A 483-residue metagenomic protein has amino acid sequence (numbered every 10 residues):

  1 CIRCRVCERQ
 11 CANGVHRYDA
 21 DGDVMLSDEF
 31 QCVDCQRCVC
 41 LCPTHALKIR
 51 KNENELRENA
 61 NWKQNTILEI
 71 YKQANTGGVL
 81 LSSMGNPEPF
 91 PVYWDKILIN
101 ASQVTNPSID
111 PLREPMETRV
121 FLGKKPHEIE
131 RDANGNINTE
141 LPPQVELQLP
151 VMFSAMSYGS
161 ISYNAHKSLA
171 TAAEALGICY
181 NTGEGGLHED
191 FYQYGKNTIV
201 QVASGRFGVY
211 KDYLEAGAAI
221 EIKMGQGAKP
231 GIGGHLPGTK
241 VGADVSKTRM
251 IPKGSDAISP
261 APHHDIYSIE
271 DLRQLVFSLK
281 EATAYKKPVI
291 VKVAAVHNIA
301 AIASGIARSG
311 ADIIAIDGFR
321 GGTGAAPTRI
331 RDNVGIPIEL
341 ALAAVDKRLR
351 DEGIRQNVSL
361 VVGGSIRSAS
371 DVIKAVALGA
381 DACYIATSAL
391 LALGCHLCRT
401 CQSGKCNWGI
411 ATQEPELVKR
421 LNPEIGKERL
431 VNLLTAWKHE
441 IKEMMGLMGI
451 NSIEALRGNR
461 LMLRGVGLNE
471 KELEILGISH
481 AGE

Functional and structural regions predicted by a protein language model:
R3, E8-R9, N13, Y18-D23 (+3 more regions): Glycine-rich phosphate/ribose-binding loops and adjacent secondary-structure elements that form binding surfaces
R3, F30, D34, S157-A165 (+7 more regions): Catalytic cores of large soluble enzymes that bind and process phosphate-bearing ligands
V15, D21-D23, F30, V39 (+3 more regions): Conserved, well-structured core domains of diverse proteins
N52-N54, G185-G186, G225-G227, A294-V296 (+5 more regions): Short, ordered loop/turn segments at secondary-structure junctions
R57-V104, T323-E339, K347-V358, I366-E483: Conserved active-site-proximal phosphate/metal-binding subdomains
P143-Q148, T248-P252, G318-R320: Active-site-adjacent bridging/hinge elements
I220-Q274, E281: Active-site cores of enzymes that catalyze phosphoryl transfer or operate on phosphate-rich substrates
